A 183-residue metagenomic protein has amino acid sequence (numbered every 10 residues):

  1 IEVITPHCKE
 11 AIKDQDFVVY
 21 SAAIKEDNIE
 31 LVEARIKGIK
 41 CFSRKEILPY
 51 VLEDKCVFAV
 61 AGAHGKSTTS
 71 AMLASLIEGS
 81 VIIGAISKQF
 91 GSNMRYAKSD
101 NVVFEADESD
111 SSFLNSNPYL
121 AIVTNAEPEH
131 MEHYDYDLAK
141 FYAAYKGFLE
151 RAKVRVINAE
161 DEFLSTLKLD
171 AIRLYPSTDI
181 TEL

Functional and structural regions predicted by a protein language model:
I1-I4, C8: Long, basic/Gly/Ser/Thr-rich N-terminal segments that mediate initial subcellular attachment or targeting
E10-D14, A22-R173, T181-L183: Phosphate-binding loop of NTP-binding sites
V18: Cytosolic ligand/metal-binding cores
